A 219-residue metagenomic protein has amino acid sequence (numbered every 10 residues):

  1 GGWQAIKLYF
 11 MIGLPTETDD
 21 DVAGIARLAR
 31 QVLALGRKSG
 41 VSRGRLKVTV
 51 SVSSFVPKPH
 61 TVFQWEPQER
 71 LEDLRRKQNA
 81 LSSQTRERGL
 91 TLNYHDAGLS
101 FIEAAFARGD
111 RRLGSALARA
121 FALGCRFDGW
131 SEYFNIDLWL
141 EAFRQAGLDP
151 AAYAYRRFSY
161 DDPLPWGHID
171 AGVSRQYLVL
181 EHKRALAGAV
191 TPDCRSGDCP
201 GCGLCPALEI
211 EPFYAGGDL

Functional and structural regions predicted by a protein language model:
G1-T61, D73-A97: Conserved C-terminal portion of the radical SAM core fold that forms the substrate/S-adenosylmethionine-binding
I6-P15, T61-P67, S159-L164, K183 (+1 more regions): Glycine- and acidic
K7, T49, E69, Q176-Y177 (+1 more regions): Generic detector of isolated residues embedded in canonical secondary-structure elements
Y9-M11, D20-G24, V41, Q64-E66 (+2 more regions): Composition- and surface-driven signal marking solvent-exposed, interaction-prone regions in large proteins
P15-V22, P67-L74, G129, L164 (+1 more regions): Hydrophobic alpha-helical scaffolding
D21-A29, F63-L74, F106-L113, D218: Short secondary-structure boundary/capping segments
T85-L219: Radical SAM enzyme core and accessory elements
